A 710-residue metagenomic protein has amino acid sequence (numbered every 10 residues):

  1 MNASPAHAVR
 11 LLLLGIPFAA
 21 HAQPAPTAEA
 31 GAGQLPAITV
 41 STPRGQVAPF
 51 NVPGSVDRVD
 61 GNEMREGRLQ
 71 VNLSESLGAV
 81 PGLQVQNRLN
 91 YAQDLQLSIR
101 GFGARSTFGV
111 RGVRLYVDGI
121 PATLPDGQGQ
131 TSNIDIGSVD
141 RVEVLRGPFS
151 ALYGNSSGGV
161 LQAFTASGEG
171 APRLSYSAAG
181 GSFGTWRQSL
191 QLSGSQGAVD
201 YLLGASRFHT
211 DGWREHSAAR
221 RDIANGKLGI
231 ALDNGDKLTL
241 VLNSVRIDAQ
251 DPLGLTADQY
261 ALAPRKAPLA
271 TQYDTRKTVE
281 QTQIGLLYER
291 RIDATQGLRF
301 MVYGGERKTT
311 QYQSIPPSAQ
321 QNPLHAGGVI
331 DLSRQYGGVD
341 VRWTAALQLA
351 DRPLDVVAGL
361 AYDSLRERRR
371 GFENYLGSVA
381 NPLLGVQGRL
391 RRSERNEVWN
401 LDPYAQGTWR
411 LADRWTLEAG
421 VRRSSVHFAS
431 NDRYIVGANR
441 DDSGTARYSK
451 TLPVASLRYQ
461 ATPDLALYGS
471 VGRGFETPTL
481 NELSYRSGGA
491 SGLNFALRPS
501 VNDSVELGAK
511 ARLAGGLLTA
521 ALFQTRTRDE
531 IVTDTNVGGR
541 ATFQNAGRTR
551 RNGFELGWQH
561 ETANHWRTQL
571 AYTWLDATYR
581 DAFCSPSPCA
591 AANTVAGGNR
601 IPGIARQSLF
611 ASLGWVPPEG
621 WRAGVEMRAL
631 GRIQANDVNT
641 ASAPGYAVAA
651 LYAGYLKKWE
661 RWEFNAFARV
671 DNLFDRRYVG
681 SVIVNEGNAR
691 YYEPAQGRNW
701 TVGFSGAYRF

Functional and structural regions predicted by a protein language model:
L73, Q96-R100, V113-V117, Q130-S132 (+3 more regions): N-terminal periplasmic accessory domains that precede and gate Gram-negative outer-membrane beta-barrel machines
A104, G112-V113, I120-R146: Short acidic/polar hinge/loop motifs at secondary-structure boundaries that mediate gating or recognition
R173, G180-H209, R214-P252, R276-G297 (+6 more regions): Transmembrane beta-barrel wall of Gram-negative outer-membrane proteins
A231, N243, G469, V505 (+3 more regions): Conserved C-terminal beta-signal and adjacent last beta-strands/turns of outer-membrane beta-barrel proteins
K237-N243, T278-I435, Q460, L518-L522 (+1 more regions): Face-selective signature of the C-terminal outer-membrane beta-barrel domain
D248-L262, R366-E373, S425-V436, T445 (+6 more regions): Surface-exposed extracellular loop regions of Gram-negative outer-membrane beta-barrel proteins, predominantly
L287-E289, G297-I315, Q460, A466-G472 (+3 more regions): Membrane-embedded beta-barrel scaffold of Gram-negative outer-membrane proteins
W343-A345, D413, L522-R526, Q544-N636 (+1 more regions): Gram-negative outer-membrane beta-barrel transporters
